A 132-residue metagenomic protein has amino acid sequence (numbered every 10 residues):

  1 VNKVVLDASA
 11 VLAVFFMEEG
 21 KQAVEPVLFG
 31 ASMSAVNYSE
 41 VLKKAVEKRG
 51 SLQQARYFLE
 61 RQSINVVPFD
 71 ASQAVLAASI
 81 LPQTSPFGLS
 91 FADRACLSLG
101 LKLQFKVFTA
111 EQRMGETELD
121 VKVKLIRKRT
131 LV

Functional and structural regions predicted by a protein language model:
V1-M33, A45-Y57, T130-V132: Short, well-structured N-terminal submotif of metal-dependent ribonuclease cores
N2, L28-A31, S63-N65, K102-K106: Short active-site oxyanion
A10-V11, N37, Q73, A95-C96 (+1 more regions): Alpha-helix capping/helix-boundary segments
V14-F15, K44, A77, T117-E118: Residues that scaffold the ATP/ADP-binding catalytic core of kinase and kinase-like folds
V27, Q62, L119-V121: Short, structured coil segments at secondary-structure junctions
Y38-D70: Active-site-proximal, substrate-binding regions of enzyme catalytic domains and RNA-binding/basic surfaces
V67-A110: Active-site neighborhoods of divalent-metal-dependent phosphate/nucleic-acid chemistry enzymes
L97, L101-V132: Acidic, PIN/NYN-like endoribonuclease modules and their adjacent C-terminal/linker elements
